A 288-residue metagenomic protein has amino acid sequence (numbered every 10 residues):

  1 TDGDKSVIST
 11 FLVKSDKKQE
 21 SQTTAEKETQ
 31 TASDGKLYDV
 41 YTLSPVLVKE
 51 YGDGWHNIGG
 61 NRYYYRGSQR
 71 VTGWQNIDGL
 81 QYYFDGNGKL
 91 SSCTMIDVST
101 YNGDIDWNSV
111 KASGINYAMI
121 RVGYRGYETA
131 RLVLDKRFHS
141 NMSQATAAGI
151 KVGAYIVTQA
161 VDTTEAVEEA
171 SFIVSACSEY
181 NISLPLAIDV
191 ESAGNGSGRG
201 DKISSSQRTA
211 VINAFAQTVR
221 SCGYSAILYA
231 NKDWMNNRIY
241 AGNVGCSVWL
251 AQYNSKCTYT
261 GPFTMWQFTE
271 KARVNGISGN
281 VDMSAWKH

Functional and structural regions predicted by a protein language model:
T1-C93, S113: Extracellular adhesion/carbohydrate-binding repeat motifs centered on closely spaced tryptophans
A32, S91-T100, N243-H288: Functionally critical loop-and-helix segments that line ligand-binding/catalytic clefts of soluble enzyme domains
T94-A214, R220-C222: Substrate-binding cleft of extracellular glycoside hydrolase catalytic domains
V152, S225-I227, V248: Hydrophobic anchor at the start of a short beta-strand that flanks the dinucleotide cofactor-binding loop
I156, A230, Q252: Short beta-strand/turn micro-motifs composed of small residues that flank or help shape donor/cofactor-binding pockets
E165, W234-G242: Glycine-rich, charge-decorated loop segments at or immediately adjacent to ligand/cofactor-binding or catalytic sites
V174-I188, S192, I239-P262: Structural recognition of alpha->loop->beta junctions
V219-N237: Aromatic-lined carbohydrate-recognition surfaces of secreted/lumenal glycan-active proteins
